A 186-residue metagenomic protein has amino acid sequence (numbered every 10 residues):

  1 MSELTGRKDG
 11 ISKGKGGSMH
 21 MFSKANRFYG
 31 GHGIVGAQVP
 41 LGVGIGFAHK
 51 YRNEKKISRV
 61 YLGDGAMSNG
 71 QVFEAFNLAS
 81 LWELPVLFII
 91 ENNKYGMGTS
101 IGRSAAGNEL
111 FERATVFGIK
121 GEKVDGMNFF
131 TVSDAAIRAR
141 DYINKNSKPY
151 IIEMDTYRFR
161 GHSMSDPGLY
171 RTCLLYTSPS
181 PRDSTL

Functional and structural regions predicted by a protein language model:
M1-D9, H49, K94, A136-S147: Structural signal for hydrophobic packing residues in well-ordered secondary-structure cores of soluble enzyme domains
M1-W82, S100-A106, F111, V116-G118: Cofactor-binding active-site loop characterized by glycine-rich and histidine/acidic residues
A25, L62-S68, I90-G96, M127-T131 (+1 more regions): Acidic, glycine-rich active-site loops and adjacent beta-strand->loop/helix elements that engage anionic groups
W82, M97-N144: Ligand/cofactor pocket segment of small-molecule handling proteins
L84-F88: A glycine-rich helix N-cap at a beta->alpha junction
E91-N92, R113-K120, S163-T172: Short acidic (Asp/Glu) and glycine-rich catalytic loops that position anionic groups and cofactors
F130-P167: Structural signature of the thiamine diphosphate
Y176-D183: Conserved small/polar residues in nucleotide/adenosyl-binding loops
